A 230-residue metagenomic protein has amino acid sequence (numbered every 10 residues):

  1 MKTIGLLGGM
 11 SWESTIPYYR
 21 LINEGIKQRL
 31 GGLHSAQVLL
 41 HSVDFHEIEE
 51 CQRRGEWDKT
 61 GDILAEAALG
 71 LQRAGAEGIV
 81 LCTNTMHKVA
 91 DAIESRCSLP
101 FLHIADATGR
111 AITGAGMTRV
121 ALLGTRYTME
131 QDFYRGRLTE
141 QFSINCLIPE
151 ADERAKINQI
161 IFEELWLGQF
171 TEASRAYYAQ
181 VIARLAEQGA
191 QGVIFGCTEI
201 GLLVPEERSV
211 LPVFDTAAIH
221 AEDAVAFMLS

Functional and structural regions predicted by a protein language model:
M1-S230: Non-catalytic structural scaffold of enzyme domains
